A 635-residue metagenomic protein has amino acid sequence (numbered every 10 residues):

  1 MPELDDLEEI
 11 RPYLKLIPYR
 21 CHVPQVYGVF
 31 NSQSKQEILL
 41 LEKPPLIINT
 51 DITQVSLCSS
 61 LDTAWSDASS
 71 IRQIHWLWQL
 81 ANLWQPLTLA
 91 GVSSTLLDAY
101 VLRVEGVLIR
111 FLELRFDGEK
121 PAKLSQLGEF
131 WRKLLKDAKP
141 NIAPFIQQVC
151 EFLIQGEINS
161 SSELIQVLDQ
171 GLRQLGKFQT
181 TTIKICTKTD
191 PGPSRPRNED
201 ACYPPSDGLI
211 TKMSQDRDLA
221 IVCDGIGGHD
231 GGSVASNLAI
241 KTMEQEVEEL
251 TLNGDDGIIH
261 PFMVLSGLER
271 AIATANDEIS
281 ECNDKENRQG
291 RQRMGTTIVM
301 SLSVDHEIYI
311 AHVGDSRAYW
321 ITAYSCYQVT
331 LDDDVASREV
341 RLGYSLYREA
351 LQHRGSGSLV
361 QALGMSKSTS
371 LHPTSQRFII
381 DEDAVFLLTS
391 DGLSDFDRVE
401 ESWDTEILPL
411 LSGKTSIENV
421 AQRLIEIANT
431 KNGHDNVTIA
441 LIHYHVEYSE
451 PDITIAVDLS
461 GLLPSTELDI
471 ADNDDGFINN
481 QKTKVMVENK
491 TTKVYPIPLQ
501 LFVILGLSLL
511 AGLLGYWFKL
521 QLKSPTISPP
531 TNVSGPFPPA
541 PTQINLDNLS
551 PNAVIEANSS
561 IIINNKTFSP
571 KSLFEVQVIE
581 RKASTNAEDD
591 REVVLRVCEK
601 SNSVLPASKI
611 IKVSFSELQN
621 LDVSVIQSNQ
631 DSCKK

Functional and structural regions predicted by a protein language model:
P2-Q79, Q85-P121, A138-P570, E575-K582 (+1 more regions): PP2C/PPM-type serine/threonine phosphatase catalytic domain
K123, L127-F130: Alpha-helical D-x4-[hydrophobic]G micro-motif in the C-lobe of protein kinase domains
F130-A138: Active-site activation/catalytic loop segments of kinase-like enzymes and analogous catalytic loops in related
T585-L595: Short aromatic-glycine-enriched beta-strand elements
